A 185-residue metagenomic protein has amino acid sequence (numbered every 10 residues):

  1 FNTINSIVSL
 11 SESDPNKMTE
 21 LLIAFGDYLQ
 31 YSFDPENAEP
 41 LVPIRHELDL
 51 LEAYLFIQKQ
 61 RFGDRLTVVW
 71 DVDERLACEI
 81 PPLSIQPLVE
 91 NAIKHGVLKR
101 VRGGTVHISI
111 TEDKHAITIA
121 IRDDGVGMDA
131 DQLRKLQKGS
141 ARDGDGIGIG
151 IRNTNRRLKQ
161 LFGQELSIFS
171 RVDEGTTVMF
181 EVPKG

Functional and structural regions predicted by a protein language model:
F1-F169, T177-M179: Two-component histidine phosphotransfer core
F180-G185: C-terminal beta-strand of the catalytic ATP-binding
